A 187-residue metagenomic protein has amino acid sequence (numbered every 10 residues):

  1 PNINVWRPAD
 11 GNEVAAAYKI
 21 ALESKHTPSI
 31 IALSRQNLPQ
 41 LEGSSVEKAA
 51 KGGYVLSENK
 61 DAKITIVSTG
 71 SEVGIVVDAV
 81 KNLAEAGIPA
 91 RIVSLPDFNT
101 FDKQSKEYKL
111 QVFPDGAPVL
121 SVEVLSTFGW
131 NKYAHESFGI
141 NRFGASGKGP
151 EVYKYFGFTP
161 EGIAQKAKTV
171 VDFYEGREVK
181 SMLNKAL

Functional and structural regions predicted by a protein language model:
P1-I3: A structural motif corresponding to the C-terminal end of an alpha-helix and its immediate exit/capping segment
V5, V14-A17, A21-L187: Thiamine diphosphate
